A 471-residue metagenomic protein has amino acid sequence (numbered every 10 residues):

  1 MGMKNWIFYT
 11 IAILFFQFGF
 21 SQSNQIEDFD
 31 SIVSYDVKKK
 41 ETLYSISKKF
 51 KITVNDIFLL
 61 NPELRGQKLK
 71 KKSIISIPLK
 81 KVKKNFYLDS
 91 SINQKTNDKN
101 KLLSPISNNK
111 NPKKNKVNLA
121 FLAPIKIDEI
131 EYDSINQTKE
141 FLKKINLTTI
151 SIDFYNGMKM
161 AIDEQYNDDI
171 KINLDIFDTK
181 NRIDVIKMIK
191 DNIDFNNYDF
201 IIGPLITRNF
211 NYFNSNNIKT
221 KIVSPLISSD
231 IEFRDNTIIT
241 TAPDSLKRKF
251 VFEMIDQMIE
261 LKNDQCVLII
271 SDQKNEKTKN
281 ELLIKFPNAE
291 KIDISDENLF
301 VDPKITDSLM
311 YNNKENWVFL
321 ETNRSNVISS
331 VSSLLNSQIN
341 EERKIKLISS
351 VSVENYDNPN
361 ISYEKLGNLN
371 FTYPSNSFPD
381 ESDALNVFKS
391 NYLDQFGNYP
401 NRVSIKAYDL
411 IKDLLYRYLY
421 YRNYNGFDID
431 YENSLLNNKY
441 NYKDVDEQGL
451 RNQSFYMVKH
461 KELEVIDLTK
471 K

Functional and structural regions predicted by a protein language model:
Q22-K51: Primarily a LysM-type cell-wall glycan-binding module
K68-E129: Pro/Ala/Gly-rich low-complexity, hydrophilic intrinsically disordered segments
D128-T149: A solvent-exposed, charged loop/short amphipathic helix patch at secondary-structure junctions
I170-D230: Beta-alpha junction/loop-to-helix N-cap segments that form part of ligand/metal-binding clefts
N196-I206, V223-P225, Q265-D272, N312-V331 (+1 more regions): Periplasmic-binding protein-like
I202-G203, N209-K277: Extracytoplasmic ligand/sensor domains, especially the bilobed periplasmic-binding protein
S332-K406: Extracellular/periplasmic periplasmic-binding protein-like sensory domains
G397-S404, Y408, L415-I466: Segments of small-molecule ligand-sensing domains
